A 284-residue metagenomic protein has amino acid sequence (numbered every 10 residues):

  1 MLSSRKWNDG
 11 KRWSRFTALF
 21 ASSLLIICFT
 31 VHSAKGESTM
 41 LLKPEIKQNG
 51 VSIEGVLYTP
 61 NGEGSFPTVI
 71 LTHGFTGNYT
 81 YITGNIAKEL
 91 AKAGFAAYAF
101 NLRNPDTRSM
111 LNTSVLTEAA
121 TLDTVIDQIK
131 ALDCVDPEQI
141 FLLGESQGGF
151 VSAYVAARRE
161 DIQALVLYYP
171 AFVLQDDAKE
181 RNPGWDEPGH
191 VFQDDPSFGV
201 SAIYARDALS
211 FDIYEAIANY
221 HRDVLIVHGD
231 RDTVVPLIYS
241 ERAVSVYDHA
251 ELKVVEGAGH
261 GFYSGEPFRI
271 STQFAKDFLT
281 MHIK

Functional and structural regions predicted by a protein language model:
G36-E63: N-terminal cap/lid segment of alpha/beta-hydrolase-fold proteins
F66, H73-N78: Active-site glycine-rich loops that stabilize anionic/oxyanionic intermediates across multiple enzyme folds
T76-A87, L102: The serine-hydrolase catalytic nucleophile loop
Y79, R103-D136: Catalytic nucleophile-loop/oxyanion-hole region of alpha/beta-hydrolase and closely related hydrolase-like folds
E89-T107: Conserved alpha/beta-hydrolase
A157-A202: Hydrolase active-site cap/lid region
Y220, I226-H228, D232: Short beta-strand/loop motif that positions the catalytic acidic residue of the alpha/beta-hydrolase fold
A258-I270: Catalytic histidine-centered segment of alpha/beta-hydrolase-like enzymes
